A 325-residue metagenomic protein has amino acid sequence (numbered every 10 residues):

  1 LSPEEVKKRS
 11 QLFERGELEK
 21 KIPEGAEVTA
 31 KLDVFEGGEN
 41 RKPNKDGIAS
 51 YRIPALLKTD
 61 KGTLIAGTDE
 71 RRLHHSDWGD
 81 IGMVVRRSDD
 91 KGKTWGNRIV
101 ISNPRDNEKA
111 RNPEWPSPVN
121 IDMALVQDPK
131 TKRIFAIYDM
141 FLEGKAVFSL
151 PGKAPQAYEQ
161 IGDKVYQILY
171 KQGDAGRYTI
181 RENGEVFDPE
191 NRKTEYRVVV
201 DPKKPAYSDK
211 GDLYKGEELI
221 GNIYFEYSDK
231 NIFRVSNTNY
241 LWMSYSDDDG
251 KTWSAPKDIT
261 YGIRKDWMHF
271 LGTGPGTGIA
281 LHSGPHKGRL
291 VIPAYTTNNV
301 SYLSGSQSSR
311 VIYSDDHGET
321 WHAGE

Functional and structural regions predicted by a protein language model:
S2-E325: Asp-box/BNR beta-propeller blade signature and adjacent active/binding-site loops in extracellular glycan-interacting
